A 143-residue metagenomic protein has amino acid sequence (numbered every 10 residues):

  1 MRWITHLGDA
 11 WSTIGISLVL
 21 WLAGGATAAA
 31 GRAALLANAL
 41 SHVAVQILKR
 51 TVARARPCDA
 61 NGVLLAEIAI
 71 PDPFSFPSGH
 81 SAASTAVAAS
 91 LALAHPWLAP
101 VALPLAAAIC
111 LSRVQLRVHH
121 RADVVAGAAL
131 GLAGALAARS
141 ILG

Functional and structural regions predicted by a protein language model:
M1-I16, V45-S75: N-terminal transmembrane-helix/juxtamembrane module of multi-pass inner/ER membrane proteins
T13-L22, A133: Hydrophobic core of alpha-helical transmembrane segments in multi-pass integral membrane proteins
I14, A34, N38-H42, A128 (+1 more regions): Alpha-helical transmembrane spans of integral membrane proteins, capturing the lipid-embedded, hydrophobic core of TM
V19-A44: Interfacial segments of alpha-helical transmembrane regions
L20, L40, A44, L48 (+3 more regions): Alpha-helical membrane-inserting segments
A23-T27, R50-D59, V118, S140-I141: Membrane-interface elements of multi-pass transporters and channels
L36-K49, P100-S112: Small-polar-interrupted transmembrane alpha-helices in polytopic inner-membrane proteins
N61-G143: Membrane-embedded catalytic cores of phosphoryl/pyrophosphoryl-handling enzymes
